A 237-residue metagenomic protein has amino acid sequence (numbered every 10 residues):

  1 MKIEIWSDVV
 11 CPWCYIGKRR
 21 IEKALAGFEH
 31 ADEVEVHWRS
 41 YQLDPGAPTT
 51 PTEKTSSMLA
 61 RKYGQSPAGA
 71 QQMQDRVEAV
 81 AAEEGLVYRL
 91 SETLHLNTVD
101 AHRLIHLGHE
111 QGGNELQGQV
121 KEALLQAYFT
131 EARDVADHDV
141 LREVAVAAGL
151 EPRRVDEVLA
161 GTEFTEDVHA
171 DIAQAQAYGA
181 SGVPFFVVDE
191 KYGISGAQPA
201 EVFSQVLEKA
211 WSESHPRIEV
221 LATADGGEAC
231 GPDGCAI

Functional and structural regions predicted by a protein language model:
M1-W6, H37-R39: Short, well-ordered beta-strand elements
I3-H30, I105-H106, E110-I237: C-terminal cap of thioredoxin/glutaredoxin-like
R19-A127, C230, C235: Structural alpha/beta surface segment adjacent to cysteine/selenocysteine redox centers across thiol/disulfide enzymes
